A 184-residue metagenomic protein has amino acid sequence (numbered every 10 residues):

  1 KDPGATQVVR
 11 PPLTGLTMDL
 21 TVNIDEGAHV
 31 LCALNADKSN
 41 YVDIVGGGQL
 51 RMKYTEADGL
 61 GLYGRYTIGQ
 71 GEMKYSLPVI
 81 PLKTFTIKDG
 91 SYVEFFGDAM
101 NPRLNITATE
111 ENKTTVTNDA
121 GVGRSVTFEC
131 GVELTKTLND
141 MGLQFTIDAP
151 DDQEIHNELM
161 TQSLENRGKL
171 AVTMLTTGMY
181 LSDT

Functional and structural regions predicted by a protein language model:
K1-D183: Strand-loop-strand
